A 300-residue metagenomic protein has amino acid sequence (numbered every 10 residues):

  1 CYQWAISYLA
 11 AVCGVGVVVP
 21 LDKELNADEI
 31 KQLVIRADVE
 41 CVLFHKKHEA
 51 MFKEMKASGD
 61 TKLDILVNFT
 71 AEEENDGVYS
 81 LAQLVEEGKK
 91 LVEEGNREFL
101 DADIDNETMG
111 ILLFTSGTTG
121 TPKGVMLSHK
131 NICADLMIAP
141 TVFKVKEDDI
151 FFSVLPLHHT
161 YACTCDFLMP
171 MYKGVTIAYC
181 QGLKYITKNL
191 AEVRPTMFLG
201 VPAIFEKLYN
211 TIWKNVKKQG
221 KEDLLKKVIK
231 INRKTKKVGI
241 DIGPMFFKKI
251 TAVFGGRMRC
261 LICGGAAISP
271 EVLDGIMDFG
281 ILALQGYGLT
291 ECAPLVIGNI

Functional and structural regions predicted by a protein language model:
C1-V19, K23-A27, R36-C41, D149-I150 (+2 more regions): A short helix-loop-beta submotif of the ANL/AMP-binding
Y2-V19, K31, A139-P140, T160-K173 (+2 more regions): Hydrophobic alpha-helical segments in the ANL/AMP-binding
C13-E87: Structural core segment of the AMP-binding/adenylate-forming
N68, K89-F114, T121, K144-I150: Conserved pre-ATP/AMP-binding loop-to-beta segment of ANL
A71, K226-V253, M258-I281: Short gly/Ser/Thr-rich phosphate-binding loop of adenylate-forming enzymes
G110-L136: Conserved AMP-binding A3 loop
H129, I268-P270, M277-I281, L289-I300: Active-site loops of AMP-binding adenylate-forming
C133-I150, L157-F247, L282: Conserved AMP-binding/adenylation subdomain of ANL enzymes
